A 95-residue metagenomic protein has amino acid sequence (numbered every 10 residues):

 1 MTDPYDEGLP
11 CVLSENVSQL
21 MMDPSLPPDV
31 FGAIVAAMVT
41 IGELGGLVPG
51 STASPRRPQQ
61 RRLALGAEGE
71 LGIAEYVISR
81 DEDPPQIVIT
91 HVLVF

Functional and structural regions predicted by a protein language model:
M1-D6, A64-F95: Enriched for short, Lys/Arg-rich terminal
M1-M38: Arg/Lys-rich, positively charged N-terminal/basic patches that mediate binding to nucleic acids
D3, L9, D23-L26, V48 (+2 more regions): Intrinsic-disorder/low-complexity coil detector
Q19, Q59-Q60, Q86: Residue-identity detector for glutamine
A33, A37, L44, S51 (+2 more regions): Compositionally biased, intrinsically disordered low-complexity segments
V39-E68: A short, surface-exposed loop/turn module that caps and links secondary-structure elements
